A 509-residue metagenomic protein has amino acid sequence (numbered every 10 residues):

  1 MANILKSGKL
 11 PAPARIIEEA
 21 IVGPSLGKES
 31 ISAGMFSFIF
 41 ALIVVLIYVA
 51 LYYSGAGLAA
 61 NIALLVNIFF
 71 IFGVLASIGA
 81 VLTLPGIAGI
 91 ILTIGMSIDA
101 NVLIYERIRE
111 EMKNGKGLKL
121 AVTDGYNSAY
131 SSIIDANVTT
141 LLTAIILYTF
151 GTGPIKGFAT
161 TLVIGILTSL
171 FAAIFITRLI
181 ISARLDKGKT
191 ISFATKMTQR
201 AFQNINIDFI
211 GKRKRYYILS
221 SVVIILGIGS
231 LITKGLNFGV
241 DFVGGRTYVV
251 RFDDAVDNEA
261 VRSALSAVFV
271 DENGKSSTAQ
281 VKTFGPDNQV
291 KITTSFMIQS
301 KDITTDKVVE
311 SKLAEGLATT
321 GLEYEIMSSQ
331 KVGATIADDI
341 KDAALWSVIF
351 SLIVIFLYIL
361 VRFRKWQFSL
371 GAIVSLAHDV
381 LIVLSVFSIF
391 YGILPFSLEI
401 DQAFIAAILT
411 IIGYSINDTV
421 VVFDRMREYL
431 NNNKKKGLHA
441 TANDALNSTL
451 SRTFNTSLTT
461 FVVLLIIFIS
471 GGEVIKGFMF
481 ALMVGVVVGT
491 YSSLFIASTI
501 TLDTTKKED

Functional and structural regions predicted by a protein language model:
M1-D509: A structural signal for conserved, well-ordered secondary-structure elements that form binding/interaction cores
